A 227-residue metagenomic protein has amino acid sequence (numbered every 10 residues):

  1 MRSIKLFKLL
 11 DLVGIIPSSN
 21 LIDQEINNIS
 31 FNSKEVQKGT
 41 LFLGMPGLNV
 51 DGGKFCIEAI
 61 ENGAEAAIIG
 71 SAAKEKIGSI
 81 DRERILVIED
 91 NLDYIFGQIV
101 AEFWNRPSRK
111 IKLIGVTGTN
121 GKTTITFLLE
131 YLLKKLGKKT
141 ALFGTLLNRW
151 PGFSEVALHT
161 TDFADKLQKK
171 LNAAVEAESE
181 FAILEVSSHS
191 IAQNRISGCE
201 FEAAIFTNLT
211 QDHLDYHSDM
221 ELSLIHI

Functional and structural regions predicted by a protein language model:
M1, I225-I227: Accessible peptide chain termini
M1-Q98: N-terminal leader/targeting and accessory segments in enzymes
L10, Y94-I225: Phosphate-binding loop of NTP-binding sites
I26-I29, V36, I68-I69, V87-E89 (+5 more regions): Hydrophobic aliphatic residue packing
